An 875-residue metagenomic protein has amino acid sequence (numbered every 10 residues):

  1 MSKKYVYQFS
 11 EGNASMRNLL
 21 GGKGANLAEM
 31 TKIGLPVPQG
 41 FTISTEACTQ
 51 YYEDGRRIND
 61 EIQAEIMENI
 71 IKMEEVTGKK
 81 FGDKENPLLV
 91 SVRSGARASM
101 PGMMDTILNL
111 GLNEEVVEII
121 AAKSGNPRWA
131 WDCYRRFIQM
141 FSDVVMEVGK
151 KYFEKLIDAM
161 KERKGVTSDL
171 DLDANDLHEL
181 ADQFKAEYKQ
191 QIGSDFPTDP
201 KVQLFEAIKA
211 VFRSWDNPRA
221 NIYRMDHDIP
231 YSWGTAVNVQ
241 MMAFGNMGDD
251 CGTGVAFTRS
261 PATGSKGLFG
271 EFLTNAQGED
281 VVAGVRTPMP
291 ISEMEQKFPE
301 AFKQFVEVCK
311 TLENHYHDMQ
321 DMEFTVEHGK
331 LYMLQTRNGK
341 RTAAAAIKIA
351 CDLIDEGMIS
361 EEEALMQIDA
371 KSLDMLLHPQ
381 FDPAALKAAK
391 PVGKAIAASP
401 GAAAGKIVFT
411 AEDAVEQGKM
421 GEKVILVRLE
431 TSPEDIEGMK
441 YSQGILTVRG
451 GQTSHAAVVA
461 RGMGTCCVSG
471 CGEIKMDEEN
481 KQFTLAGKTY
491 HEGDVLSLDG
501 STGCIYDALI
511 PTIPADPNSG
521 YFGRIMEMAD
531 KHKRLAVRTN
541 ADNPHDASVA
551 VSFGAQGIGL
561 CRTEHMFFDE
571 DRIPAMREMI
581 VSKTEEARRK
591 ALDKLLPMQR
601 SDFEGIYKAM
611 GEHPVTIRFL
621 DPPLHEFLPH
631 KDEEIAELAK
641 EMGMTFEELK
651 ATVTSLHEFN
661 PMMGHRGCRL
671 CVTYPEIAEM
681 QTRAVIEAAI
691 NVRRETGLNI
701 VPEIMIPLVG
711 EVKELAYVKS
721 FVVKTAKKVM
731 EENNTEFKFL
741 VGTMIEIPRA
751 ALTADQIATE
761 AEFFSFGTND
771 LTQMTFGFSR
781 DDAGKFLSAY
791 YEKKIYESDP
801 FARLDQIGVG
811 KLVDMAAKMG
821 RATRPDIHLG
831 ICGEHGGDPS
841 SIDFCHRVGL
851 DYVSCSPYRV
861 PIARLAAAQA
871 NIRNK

Functional and structural regions predicted by a protein language model:
M1-A389, E416, E422-I425, S432-E437 (+11 more regions): Nucleotide/phosphate-binding sheet-loop regions of phosphoryl- and nucleotidyl-transfer enzymes
N13-M16, S399-Y441, V809-P825: C-terminal accessory/binding modules appended to enzymatic or scaffolding proteins
F41, V448-G450, S469-G472, C561 (+2 more regions): Short beta->alpha connector loops at strand-helix junctions that form conserved, small/polar/Pro-enriched
R93, P517-N518, M528-K875: Conserved alpha/beta-domain cores
R224-I229, L365-Q417, E422-V424, E492 (+4 more regions): Long, charged amphipathic helices and adjacent flexible linkers at domain junctions
N238, V408, I425-V427, L446 (+3 more regions): Structural motif
K330-Y332, L429-K440, G444-L446, Q452-V458 (+7 more regions): Glycine-rich phosphate/ribose-binding loops and adjacent secondary-structure elements that form binding surfaces
